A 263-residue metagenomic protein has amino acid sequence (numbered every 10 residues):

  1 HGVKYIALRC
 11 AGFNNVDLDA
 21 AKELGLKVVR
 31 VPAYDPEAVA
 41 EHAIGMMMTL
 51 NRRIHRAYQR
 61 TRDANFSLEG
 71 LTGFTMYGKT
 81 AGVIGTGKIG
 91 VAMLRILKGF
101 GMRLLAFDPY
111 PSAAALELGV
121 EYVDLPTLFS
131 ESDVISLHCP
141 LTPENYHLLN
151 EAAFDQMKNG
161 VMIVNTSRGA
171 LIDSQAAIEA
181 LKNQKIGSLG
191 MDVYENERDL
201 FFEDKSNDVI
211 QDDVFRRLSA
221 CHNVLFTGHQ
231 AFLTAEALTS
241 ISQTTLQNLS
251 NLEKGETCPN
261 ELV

Functional and structural regions predicted by a protein language model:
H1-K4, L24-L26, G101-M102, N159-V161 (+1 more regions): A short helix->loop->beta-strand "cap" motif at the edges of active sites that frequently abuts
H1-V29, L128, N150: An N-terminal-biased, well-structured beta-alpha scaffold segment characteristic of Rossmann-like dinucleotide-binding
R9, H138-L141, N165-T166: Short, well-ordered coil/turn residues at beta-beta hairpins and beta-strand->alpha-helix junctions within
R9-C10, L26-E37, D108, P126 (+1 more regions): Short beta->alpha connector loops at strand-helix junctions that form conserved, small/polar/Pro-enriched
L24-L26, P32-T80, A92-R95, G99: Phosphate-binding beta-alpha-beta segment of Rossmann-like dinucleotide-binding domains, i.e., the NAD(P)
E69-N159: Rossmann-like dinucleotide/phosphate-binding beta-alpha-beta segment
G160, R168-V263: Rossmann-like dinucleotide-binding domain for NAD(H)/NADP(H)
